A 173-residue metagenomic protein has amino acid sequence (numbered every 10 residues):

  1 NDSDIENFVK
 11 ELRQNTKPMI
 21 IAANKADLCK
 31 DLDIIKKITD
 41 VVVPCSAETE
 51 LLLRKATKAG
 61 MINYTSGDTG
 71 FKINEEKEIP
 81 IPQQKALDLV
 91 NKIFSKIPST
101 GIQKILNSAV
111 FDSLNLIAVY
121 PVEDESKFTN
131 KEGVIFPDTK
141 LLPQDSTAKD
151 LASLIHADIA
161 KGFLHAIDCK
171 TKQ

Functional and structural regions predicted by a protein language model:
N1-Q173: C-terminal-of-GTPase-core extension/linker across diverse P-loop GTPases
